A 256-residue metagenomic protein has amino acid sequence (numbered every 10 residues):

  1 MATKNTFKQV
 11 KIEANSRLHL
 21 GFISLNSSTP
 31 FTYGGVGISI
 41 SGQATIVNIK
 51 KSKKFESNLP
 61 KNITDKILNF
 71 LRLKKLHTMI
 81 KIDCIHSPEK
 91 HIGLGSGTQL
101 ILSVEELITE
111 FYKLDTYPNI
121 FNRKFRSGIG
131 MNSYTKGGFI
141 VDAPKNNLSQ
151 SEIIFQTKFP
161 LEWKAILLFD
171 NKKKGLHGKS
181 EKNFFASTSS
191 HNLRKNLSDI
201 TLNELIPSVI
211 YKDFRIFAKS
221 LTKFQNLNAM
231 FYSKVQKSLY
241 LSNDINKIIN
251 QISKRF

Functional and structural regions predicted by a protein language model:
M1-I92, E106-D115: ATP-binding N-lobe of GHMP and related small-molecule kinases
M1-K11, G21, S27-F31, N119-F256: ATP-dependent small-molecule kinase catalytic core of the GHMP/sugar-kinase superfamily and closely related
S87-Q99, F125, I129: Gly/Ser-rich catalytic serine loop of serine hydrolases
L94-Y117, S133-P144: DPxDG-like acidic metal-binding loop motif
